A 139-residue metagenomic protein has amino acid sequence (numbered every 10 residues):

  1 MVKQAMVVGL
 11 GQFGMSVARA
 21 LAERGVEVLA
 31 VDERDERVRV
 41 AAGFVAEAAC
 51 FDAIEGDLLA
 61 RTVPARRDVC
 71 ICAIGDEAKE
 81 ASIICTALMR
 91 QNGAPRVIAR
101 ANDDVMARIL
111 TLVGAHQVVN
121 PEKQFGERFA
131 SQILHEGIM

Functional and structural regions predicted by a protein language model:
M1-M139: Cytosolic regulatory regions of ion transport systems
